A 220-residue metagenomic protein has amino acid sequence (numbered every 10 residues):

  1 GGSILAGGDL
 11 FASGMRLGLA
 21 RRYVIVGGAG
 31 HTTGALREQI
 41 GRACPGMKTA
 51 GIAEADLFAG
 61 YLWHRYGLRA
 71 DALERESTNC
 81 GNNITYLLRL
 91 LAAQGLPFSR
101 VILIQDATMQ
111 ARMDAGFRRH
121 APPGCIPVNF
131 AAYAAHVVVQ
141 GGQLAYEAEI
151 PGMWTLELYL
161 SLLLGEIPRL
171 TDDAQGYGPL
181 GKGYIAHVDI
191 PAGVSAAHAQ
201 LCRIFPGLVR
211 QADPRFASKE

Functional and structural regions predicted by a protein language model:
G1-M153, Q211-E220: A structural signal for short, hydrophobic/glycine-enriched beta-strand patches
W63, P168, D172, R203-P206 (+1 more regions): Generic surface-pattern signal
V137-Q200: A conserved mid-domain beta-alpha-beta active-site/ligand-binding segment of alpha/beta enzyme cores
G193-E220: Extended hydrophobic packing segments that form well-structured cores
